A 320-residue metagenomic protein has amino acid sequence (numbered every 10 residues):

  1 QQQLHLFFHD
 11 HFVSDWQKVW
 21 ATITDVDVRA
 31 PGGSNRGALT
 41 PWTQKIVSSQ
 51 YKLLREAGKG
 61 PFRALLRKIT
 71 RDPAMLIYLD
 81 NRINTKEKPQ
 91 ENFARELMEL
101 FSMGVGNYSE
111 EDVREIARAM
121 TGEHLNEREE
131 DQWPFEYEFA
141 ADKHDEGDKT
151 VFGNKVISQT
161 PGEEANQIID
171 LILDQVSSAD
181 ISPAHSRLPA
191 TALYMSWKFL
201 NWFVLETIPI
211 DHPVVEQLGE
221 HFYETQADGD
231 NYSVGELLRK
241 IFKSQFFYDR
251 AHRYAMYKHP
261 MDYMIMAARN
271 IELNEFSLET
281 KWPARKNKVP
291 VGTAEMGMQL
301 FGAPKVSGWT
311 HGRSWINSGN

Functional and structural regions predicted by a protein language model:
Q1-P209: Non-catalytic, conformational "gating/processing" segments within enzyme and secreted inhibitor domains
V156-Q159, P213-E220, Y232-N320: Long, His/Glu/Asp-enriched segments that create or flank divalent metal/ion-associated functional microenvironments
V176-Y248: A conserved active-site cap/scaffold subdomain adjacent to cofactor or substrate pockets
